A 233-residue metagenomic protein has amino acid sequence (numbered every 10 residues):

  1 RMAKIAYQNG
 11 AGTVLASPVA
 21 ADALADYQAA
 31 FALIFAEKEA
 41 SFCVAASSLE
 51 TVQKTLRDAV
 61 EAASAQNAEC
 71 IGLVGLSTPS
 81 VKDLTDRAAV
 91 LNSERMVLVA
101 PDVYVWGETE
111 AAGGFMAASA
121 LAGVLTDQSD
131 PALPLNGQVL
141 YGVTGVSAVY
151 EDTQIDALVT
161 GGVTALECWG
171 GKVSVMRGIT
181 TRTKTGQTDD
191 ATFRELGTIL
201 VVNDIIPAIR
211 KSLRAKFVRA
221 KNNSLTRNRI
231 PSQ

Functional and structural regions predicted by a protein language model:
R1-R87: Small-residue-rich
R1-Y7, I34, V52-A59, A63 (+6 more regions): Generic hydrophobic, helix-prone segments enriched in Leu/Val/Ile
M2-Y7, D102-Y104, G137, R229-S232: A broad, low-specificity signal for short, low-complexity segments enriched in glycine/proline and polar/charged
D26-Y27, V105, C168: Residues in intrinsically disordered, low-complexity segments of regulatory proteins
A32-E39, E61-A68, A89-S93, T160 (+4 more regions): Generic surface-pattern signal
E61-P134: Basic polyanion-binding and macromolecular-assembly surfaces
E108-G114, L121-Q233: Structured, hydrophobic secondary-structure cores that serve as assembly/anchoring elements
